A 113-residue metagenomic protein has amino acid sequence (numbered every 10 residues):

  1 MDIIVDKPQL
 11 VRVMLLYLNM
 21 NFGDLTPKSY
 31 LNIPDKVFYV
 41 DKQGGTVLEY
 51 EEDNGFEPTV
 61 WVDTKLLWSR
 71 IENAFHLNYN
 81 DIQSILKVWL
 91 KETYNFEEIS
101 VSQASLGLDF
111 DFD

Functional and structural regions predicted by a protein language model:
M1-D2, L10, E57-T59, Y79-I82 (+1 more regions): Low-complexity, intrinsically disordered short peptide segments enriched in small/polar/basic residues
M1-F22: Short acidic, low-complexity intrinsically disordered linear motifs used for protein-protein interactions
I3-I4, S105-D113: Short acidic DE-rich linear segments
M20, N95-F96: Short aromatic/hydrophobic-glycine micro-motifs
I33-K91: Acidic, low-complexity, intrinsically disordered interaction modules
L77, F96-L108: Cysteine-centric segments in proteins
